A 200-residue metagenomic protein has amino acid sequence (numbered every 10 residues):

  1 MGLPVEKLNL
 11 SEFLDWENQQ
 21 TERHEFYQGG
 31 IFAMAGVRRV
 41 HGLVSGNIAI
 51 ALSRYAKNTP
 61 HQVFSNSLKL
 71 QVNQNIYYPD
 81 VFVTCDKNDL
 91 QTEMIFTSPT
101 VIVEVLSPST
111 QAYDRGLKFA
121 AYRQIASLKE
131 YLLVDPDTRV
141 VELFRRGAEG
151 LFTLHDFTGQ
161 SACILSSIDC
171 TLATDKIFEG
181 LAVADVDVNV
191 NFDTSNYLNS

Functional and structural regions predicted by a protein language model:
M1-S200: Gly/Pro/Ser/Thr-rich low-complexity, intrinsically disordered segments predominantly at protein N-termini
